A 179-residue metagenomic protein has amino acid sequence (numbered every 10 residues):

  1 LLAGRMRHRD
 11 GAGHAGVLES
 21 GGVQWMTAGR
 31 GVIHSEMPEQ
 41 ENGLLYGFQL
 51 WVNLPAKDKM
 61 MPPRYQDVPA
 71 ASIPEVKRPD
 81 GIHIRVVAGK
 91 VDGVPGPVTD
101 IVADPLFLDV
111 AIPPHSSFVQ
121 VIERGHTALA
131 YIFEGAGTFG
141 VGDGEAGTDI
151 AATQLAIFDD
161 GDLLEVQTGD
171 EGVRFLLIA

Functional and structural regions predicted by a protein language model:
L1-M6, W51-A56, F107-P113, G125-F139: Short, conserved beta-strand element in jelly-roll/cupin
L2-D10, A28-R30, K90-G96, L106-E123: Conserved short histidine dyad/triad with adjacent acidic residue
G4-H14, S20, T27-Q40, Q66-A71: Short acidic (Asp/Glu) patches
R9-T27, I122-R124, A128-Y131, A136-G169: Short acidic-glycine-tyrosine-enriched beta hairpin
G13, G29-D58, D149-A152, D159-A179: Ligand-binding loop in jelly-roll beta-barrel domains
G16, G22-Q24, H34, L44-F48 (+4 more regions): Generic beta-strand structural signal
M37-L44, L54-D104: A short, N-terminal "cap"/entry segment at the start of jelly-roll beta-barrel domains of the cupin/DSBH fold
Y46-F48, I82, L106-L108, S116-F118 (+5 more regions): Structural beta-strand/beta-sheet cores of well-ordered domains, especially the beta-sheet scaffolds that support
